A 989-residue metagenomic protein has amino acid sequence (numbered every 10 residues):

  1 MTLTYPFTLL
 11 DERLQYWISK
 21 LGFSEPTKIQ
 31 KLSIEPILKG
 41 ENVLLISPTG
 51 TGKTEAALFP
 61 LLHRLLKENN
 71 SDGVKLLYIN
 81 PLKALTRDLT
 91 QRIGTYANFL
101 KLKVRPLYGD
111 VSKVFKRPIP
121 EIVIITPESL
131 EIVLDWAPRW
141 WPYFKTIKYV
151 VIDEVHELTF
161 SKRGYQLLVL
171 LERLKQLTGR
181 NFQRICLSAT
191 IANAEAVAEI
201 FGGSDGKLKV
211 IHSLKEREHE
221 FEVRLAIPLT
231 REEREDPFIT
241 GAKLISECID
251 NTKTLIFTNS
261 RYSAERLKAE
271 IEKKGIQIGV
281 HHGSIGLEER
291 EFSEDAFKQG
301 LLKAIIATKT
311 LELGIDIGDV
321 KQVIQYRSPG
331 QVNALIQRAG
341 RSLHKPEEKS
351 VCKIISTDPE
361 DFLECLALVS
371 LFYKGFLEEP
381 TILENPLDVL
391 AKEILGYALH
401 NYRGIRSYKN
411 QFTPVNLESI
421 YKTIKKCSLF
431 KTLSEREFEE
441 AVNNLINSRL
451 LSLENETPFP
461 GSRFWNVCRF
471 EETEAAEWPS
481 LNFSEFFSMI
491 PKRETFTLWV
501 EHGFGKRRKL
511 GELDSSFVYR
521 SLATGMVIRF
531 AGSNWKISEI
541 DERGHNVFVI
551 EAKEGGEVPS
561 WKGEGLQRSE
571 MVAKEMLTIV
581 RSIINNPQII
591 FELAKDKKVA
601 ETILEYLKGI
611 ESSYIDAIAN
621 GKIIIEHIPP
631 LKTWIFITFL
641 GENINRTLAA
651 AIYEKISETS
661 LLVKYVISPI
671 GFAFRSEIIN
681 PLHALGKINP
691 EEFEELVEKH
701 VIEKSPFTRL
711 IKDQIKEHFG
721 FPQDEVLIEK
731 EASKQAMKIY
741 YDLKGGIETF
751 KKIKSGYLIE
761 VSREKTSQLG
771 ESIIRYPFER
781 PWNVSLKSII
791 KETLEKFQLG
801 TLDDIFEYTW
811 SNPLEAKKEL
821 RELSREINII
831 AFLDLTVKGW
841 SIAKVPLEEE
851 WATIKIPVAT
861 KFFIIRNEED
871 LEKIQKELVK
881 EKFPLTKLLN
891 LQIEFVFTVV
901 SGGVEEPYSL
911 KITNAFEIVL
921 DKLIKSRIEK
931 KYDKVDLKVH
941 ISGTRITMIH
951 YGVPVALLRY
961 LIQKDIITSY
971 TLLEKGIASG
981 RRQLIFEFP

Functional and structural regions predicted by a protein language model:
T2, Y16, E25-K31, L38-T51 (+4 more regions): Helicase motor core with emphasis on the C-terminal RecA-like subdomain
N193, L229-I239, T457-Y519: A contiguous, basic/glycine-rich beta-loop/short-helix subdomain that forms a polymer-engagement track
D388-P414, N783-Q798, L920, I924: Positively charged, polyanion-binding regions of nucleic-acid-associated proteins
I405-K426, K796-T809, K931-H940: Short acidic, hydrophobic short linear motifs in intrinsically disordered regions
Y421-T495, P559-S560, E564-P813, K817-K838 (+1 more regions): Extended, highly charged accessory segments
D541-S560: Short, solvent-exposed secondary-structure boundary/capping segments
V837-A859: Non-catalytic regulatory appendages
A852, I856-I941, I946-P989: Long, low-complexity, Lys/Arg-enriched
